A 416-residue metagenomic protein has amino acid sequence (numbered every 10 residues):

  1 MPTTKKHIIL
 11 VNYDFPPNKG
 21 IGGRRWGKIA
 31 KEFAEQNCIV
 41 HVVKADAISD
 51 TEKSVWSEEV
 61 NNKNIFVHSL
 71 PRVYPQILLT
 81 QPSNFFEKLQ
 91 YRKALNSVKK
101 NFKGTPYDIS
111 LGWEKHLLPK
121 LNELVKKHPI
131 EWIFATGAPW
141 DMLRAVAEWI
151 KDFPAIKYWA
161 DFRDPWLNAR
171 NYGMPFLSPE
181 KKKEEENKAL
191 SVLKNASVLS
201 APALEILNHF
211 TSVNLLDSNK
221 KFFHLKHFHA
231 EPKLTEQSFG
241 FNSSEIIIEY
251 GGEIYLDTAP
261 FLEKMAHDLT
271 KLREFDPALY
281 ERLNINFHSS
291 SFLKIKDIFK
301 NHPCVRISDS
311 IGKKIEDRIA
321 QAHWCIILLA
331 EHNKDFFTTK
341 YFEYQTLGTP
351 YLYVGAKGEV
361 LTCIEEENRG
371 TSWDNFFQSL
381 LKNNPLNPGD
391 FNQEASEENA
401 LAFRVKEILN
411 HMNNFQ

Functional and structural regions predicted by a protein language model:
M1-Y74, V198, L269-D276: N-terminal subdomain of nucleotide-sugar transferases
A45-K115: A conserved catalytic-core segment of Leloir-type glycosyltransferases
D108, K115, N122, D141-L143 (+4 more regions): Membrane-proximal helix-turn-helix segments that form the acceptor-binding/catalytic region of lipid-linked
E186-K220: A short, active-site helix/loop in glycosyltransferases that binds the activated sugar's phosphate group
E205, H227-F228: Carbohydrate-associated surface elements
F228-E236, G240-D297, D309-S310: Conserved catalytic-core segment of nucleotide-activated headgroup transferases in glycan assembly
D257-P260, K313-D317, C325-Q345, L352-T362: Nucleotide-sugar-dependent
T371-Q416: A charged, aromatic-enriched C-terminal amphipathic alpha-helix characteristic of glycosyltransferases across folds
